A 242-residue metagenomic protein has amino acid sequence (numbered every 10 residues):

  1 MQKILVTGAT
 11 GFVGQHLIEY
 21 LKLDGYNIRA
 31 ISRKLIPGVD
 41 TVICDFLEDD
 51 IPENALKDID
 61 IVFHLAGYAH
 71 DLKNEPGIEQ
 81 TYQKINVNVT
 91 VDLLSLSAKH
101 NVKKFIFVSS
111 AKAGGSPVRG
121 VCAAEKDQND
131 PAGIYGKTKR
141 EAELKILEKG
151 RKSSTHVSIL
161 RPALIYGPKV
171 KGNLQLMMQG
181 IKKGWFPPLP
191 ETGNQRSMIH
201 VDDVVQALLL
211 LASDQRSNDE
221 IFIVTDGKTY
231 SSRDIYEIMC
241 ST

Functional and structural regions predicted by a protein language model:
I4-D24: N-terminal Rossmann NAD(P)H-binding glycine-rich loop of SDR-like oxidoreductase domains
F46-N88, D92, L96-K99, A113-G114: NAD(P)H-binding glycine-rich loop region in Rossmannoid oxidoreductase-like domains and their noncatalytic homologs
N74, Q179-I199, D203, A207-L211 (+2 more regions): A conserved pocket-lining segment of Rossmann-fold NAD(P)-dependent short-chain dehydrogenase/reductase
Q83-T90, I106, T138-K139, S197: Short alpha-helix in the Rossmann-fold core of NAD(P)-dependent oxidoreductases
V91-I134, G150: Conserved Rossmann-fold NAD(P)-dependent oxidoreductase catalytic core, especially the SDR/UDP-sugar
D130-S158: Active-site Tyr-X1-5-Lys
T155-Q175: Flexible, glycine-rich beta-alpha linker
D214-T242: Mid/C-terminal beta-alpha module of Rossmann-like enzyme folds, strongest in SDR-family dehydrogenases/epimerases
